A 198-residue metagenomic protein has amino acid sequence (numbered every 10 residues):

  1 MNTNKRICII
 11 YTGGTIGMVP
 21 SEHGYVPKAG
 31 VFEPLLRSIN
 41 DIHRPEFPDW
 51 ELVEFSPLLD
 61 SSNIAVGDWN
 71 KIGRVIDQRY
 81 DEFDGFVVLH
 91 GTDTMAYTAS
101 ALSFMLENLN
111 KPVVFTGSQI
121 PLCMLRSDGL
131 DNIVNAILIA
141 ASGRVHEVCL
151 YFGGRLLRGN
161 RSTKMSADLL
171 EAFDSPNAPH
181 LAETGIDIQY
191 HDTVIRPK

Functional and structural regions predicted by a protein language model:
M1-Q78: ATP/NTP phosphate-donor binding region
N4-R6, I10-G14, L35-R44, R158-K198: Accessory alpha-helical/coil subdomains and C-terminal extensions that flank or cap enzyme catalytic cores
I7-I9, V113, V148: Conserved hydrophobic helix-helix packing surfaces used for dimerization/oligomerization
G13-G14, V87, A136, G154: Buried hydrophobic positions in well-ordered alpha/beta secondary-structure cores of metabolic enzymes
M18-V19, T94-A99, G129-I133: Short glycine/serine/threonine-rich phosphate/pyrophosphate-binding segments that cradle anionic phosphate groups
D81-G85: Short acidic/histidine-rich motifs immediately flanking catalytic phosphotransfer sites in two-component signaling
V88-K111: Short Gly/Thr/Asp-enriched flexible loops that form oxyanion-binding sites at enzyme active sites
F115-G185: Internal gly/pro-rich beta-alpha loop/helix module that stabilizes soluble enzyme cofactors or their anionic handles
